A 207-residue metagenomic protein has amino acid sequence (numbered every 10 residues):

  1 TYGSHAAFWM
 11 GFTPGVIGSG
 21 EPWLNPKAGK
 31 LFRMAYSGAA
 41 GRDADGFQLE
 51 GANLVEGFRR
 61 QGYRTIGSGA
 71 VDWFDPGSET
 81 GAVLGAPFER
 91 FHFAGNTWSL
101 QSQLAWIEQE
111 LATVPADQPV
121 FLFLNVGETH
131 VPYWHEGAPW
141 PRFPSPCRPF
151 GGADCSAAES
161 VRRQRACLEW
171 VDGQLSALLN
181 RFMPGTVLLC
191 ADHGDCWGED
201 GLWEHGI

Functional and structural regions predicted by a protein language model:
T1-I207: Catalytic domains that recognize anionic headgroups
